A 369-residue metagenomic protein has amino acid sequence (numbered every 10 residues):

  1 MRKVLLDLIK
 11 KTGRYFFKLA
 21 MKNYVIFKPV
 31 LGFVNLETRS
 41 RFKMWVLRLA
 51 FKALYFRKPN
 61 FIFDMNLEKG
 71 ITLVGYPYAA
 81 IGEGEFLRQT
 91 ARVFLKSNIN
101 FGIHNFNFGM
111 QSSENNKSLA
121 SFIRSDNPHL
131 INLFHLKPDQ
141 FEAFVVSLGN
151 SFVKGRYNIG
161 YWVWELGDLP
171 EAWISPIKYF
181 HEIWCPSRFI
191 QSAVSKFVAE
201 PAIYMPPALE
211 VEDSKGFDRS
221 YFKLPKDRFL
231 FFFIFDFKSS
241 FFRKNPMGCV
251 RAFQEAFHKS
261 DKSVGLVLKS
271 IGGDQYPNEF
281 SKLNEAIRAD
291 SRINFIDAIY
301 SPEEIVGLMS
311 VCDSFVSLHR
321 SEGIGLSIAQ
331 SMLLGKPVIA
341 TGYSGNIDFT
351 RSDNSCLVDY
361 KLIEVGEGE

Functional and structural regions predicted by a protein language model:
R2-L136: N-terminal pre-catalytic "stem/leader" segment of glycosyltransferase-like enzymes
K58, T72-V74, N105-V194, E303-E304: Extended catalytic core of nucleotide-activated donor transferases of GT-like folds
N60-K69, S121-S125, K215-F231, H258-D261: Nucleotide-sugar donor-binding and catalytic loop/hinge architecture of NDP-sugar-dependent glycosyltransferases
T72, L224-K244, V250-Q254, L266-L268: Conserved donor-binding/catalytic core segment of Leloir-type glycosyltransferases
N278-V306: Nucleotide-activated donor-binding/catalytic signature segment of Leloir-type glycosyltransferases, i.e., the conserved
V306-C312: Short alpha-helical donor nucleotide-sugar binding micro-motif in glycosyltransferases
R320: Aromatic "clamp/platform" in nucleotide-sugar-dependent glycosyltransferases that forms part of the donor/acceptor
P337-A340, C356-L357: Short hydrophobic beta-strand element within catalytic cores of glycosyltransferases and related nucleotide-activated
